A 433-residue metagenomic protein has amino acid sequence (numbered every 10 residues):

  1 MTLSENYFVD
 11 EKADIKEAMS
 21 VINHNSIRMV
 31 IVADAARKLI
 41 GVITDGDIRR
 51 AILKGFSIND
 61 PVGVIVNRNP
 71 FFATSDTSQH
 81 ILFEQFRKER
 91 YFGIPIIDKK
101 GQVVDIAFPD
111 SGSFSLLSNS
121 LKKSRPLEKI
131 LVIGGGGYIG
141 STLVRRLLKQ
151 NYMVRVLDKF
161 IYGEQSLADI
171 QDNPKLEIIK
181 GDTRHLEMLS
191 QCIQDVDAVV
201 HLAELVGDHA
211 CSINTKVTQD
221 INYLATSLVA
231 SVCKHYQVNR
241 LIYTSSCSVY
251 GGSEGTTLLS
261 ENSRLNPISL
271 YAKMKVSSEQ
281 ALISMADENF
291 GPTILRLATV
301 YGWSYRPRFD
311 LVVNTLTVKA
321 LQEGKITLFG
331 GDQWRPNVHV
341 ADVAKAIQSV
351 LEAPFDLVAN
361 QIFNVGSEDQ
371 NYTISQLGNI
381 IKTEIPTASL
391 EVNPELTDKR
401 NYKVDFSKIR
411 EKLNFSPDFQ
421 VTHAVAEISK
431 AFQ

Functional and structural regions predicted by a protein language model:
M1-V21, N25-I27, V32-A35, L39-V42 (+4 more regions): Bateman/CBS regulatory modules and CBS-like beta-alpha motifs in cytosolic regions of diverse proteins
S118-A198: N-terminal Rossmann/SDR dinucleotide-binding element
T183-I221: NAD(P)H-binding glycine-rich loop region in Rossmannoid oxidoreductase-like domains and their noncatalytic homologs
R184, I213, V217-L228, L265 (+2 more regions): Glycine-rich NAD(P)-binding loop of the Rossmann-fold in SDR/ketoreductase-type enzymes
S227-L270: Conserved Rossmann-fold NAD(P)-dependent oxidoreductase catalytic core, especially the SDR/UDP-sugar
S246, E279-S304, N314: Conserved beta-loop-beta element that borders a ligand/cofactor-binding pocket
G255, N266-T293, L321-Q322: Active-site Tyr-X1-5-Lys
L328-Q433: C-terminal substrate-binding subdomain of Rossmann-fold SDR/epimerase-dehydratase oxidoreductases
